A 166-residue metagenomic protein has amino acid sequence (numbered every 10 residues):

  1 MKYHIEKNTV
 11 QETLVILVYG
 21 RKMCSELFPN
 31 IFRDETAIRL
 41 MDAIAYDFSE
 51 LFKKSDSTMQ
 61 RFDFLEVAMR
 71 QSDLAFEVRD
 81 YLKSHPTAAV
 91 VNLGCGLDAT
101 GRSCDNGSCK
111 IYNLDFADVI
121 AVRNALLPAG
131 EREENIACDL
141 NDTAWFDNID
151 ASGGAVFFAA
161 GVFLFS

Functional and structural regions predicted by a protein language model:
M1-V91, C95-C138, N148-G153: Rossmann-like AdoMet
N141: Adenine-nucleotide cofactor-binding loop residues
A144-W145: Short acidic active-site motifs
G154-S166: A short SAM/SAH-binding and catalytic strip from SAM-dependent methyltransferases
